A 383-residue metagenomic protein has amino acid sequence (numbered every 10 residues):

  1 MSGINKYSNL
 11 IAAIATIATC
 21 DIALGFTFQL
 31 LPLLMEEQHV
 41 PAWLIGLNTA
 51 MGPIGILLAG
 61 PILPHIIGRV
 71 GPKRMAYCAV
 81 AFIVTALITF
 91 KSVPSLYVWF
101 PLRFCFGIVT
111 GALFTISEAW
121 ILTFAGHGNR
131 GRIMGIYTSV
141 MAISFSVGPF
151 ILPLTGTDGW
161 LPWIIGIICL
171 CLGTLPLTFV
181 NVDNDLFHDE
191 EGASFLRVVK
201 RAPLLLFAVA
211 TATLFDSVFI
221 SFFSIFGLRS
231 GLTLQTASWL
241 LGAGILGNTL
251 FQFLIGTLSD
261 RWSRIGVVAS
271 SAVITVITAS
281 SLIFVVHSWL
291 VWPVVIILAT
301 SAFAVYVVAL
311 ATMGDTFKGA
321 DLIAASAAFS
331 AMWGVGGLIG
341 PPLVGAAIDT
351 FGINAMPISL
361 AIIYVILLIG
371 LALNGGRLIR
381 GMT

Functional and structural regions predicted by a protein language model:
Y7-P53, S217-F226, A237: Helix-loop boundary and gating motifs at the non-cytosolic
A42-W43, H127-Y137, L234, F317-F329: Loop-to-transmembrane helix entry/capping segments in MFS-fold secondary transporters and related SLC/MFSD carriers
A59-G71, G156, Q252-S263, I348-D349: Helix-to-loop junctions at the C-terminal end of transmembrane segments in multipass secondary transporters
R74-I88, I167, G266-S280, A361: Structural signature of the two symmetry-related core transmembrane helices
Y97-C105, W289-I297: Paired small-residue
A112-A125, A304-F317: Intracellular juxtamembrane helix-capping segments at the cytosolic ends of symmetry-related transmembrane helices
P153, I167-F187, G370-N374: C-terminal membrane-cytosol helix-exit motif in multi-pass small-molecule transporters
A320-D349: A late C-terminal transmembrane helix in Major Facilitator Superfamily
